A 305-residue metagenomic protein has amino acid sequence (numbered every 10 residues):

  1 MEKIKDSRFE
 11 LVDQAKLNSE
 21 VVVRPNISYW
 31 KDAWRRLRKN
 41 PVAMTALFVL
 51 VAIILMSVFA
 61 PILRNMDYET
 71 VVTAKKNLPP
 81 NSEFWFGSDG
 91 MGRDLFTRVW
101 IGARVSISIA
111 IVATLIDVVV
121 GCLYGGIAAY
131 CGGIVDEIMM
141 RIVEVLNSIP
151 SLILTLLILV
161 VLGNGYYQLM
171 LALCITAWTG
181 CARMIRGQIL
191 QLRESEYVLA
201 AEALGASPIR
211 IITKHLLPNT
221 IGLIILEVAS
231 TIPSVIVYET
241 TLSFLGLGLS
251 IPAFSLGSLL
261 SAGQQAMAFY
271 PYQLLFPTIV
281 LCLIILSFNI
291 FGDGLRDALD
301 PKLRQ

Functional and structural regions predicted by a protein language model:
M1-C122, G126, G133-I134, S148 (+5 more regions): Gly/Trp-centered helix-boundary motif
A15-K16, V105-I109, Y124, D136-M140 (+6 more regions): Short alpha-helical transmembrane interface motifs in multi-pass membrane proteins
I53, G126, L156-V160, L169 (+5 more regions): Transmembrane alpha-helix boundary and packing residues in multipass membrane permease domains and related
M56, W178, A182, T231 (+2 more regions): Alpha-helical transmembrane segments
A60-Y68, A129-G133, I158-N164, T176 (+4 more regions): Short helix-capping/hinge motifs at transmembrane helix termini and TM-loop junctions
W85, D89, L95, I116-Q191 (+1 more regions): Generic hydrophobic transmembrane alpha-helix motif, especially the helices
R93-S108, V112, G132-M140, L190 (+2 more regions): Amphipathic cytosolic juxtamembrane alpha-helices at the membrane-cytosol interface of multi-pass membrane transporters
L159-V161, L173, Q188-I189, S230 (+1 more regions): Glycine-rich helix-loop "coupling/hinge" segments at transmembrane-helix boundaries in multipass transporters
